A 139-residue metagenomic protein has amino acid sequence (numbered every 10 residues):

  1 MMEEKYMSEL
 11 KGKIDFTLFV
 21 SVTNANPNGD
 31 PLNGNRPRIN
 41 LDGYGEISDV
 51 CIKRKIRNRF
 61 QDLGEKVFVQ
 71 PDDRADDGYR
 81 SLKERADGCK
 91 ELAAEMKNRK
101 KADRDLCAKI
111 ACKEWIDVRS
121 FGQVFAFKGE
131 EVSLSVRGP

Functional and structural regions predicted by a protein language model:
M1-P139: RNA-binding basic/glycine-rich loop and surface signature characteristic of RAMP-family CRISPR effectors
